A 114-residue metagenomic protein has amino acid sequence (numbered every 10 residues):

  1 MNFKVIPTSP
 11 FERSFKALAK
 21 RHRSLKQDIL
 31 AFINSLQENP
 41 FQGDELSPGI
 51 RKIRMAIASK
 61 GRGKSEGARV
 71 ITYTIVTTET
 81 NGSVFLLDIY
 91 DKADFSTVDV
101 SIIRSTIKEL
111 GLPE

Functional and structural regions predicted by a protein language model:
M1-I29: Arg/Lys-rich, positively charged N-terminal/basic patches that mediate binding to nucleic acids
K4, H22-K26, G43, K64-S65 (+1 more regions): Alpha-helix N-cap/helix-initiation sites
T8-P10, A58, K92: Generic structural motif
E12, L30-N34, R104-K108: Generic solvent-exposed, charged/amphipathic alpha-helical segments that serve as macromolecular interface scaffolds
S24-Q42: Compact soluble domain cores
F41-I89: Basic/aromatic recognition patch in beta-strand/loop cores that engages polyanionic ligands
Y73-E114: Enriched for short, Lys/Arg-rich terminal
